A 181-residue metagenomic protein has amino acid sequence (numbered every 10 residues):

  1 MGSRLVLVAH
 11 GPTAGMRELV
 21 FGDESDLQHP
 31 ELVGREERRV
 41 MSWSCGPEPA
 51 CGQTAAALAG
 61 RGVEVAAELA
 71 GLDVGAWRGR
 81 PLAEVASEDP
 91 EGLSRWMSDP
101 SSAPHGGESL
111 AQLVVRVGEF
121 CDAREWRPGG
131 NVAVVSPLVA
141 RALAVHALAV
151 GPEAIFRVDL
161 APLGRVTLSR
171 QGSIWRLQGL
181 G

Functional and structural regions predicted by a protein language model:
M1-L5, D122, W126, Q171-G181: Short, low-complexity, intrinsically disordered N-terminal peptides in bacterial proteins
G2-L58, H105-V117: Loop-to-helix element that buttresses phosphate recognition and phosphoryl-transfer chemistry
L5, M41, R127-L138: Generic beta-sheet signal
R38-E68, E91-S94, S169-G181: Conserved histidine-centered catalytic loops in small-molecule metabolism enzymes
A57, A142, H146: Active-site signature of alpha/beta-hydrolase-fold catalytic machinery across serine- and Asp/Cys-nucleophile hydrolases
L58-G118, G179: Phosphate-handling substructures
L138-R141, R170: GST superfamily/GST-like fold recognition
G151-R176: Domain-level recognition of soluble alpha/beta enzyme cores, biased toward histidine phosphatases/phosphomutases
